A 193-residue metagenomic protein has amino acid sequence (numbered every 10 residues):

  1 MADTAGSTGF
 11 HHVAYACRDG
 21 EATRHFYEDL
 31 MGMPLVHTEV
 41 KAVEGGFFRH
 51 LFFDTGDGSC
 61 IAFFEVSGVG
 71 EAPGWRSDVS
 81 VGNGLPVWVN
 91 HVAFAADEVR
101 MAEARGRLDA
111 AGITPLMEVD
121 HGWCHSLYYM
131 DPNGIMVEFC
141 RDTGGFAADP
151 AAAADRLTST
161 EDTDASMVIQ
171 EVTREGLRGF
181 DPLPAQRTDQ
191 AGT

Functional and structural regions predicted by a protein language model:
M1-T4, R105-T193: Vicinal oxygen chelate
S7, L30-G32, P86, A110-G112: Alpha-helix termination/capping residues and helix-transition junctions
G9-R18, L51-G56, G74-R107, H125-M130 (+1 more regions): Vicinal oxygen chelate
A16-V66: Core segments of cupin and vicinal oxygen chelate
H25, D29, A102-G106, A110: Replace "anionic and nucleotidyl ligands
E39, D78-V81, P115: Short, P/G- and charge-enriched loop/turn segments at secondary-structure junctions
G58, G68, D142-G144: Residue-level signature for short turns and capping positions that connect secondary-structure elements
F63, E71-W75: A broadly used, surface-exposed interaction patch
